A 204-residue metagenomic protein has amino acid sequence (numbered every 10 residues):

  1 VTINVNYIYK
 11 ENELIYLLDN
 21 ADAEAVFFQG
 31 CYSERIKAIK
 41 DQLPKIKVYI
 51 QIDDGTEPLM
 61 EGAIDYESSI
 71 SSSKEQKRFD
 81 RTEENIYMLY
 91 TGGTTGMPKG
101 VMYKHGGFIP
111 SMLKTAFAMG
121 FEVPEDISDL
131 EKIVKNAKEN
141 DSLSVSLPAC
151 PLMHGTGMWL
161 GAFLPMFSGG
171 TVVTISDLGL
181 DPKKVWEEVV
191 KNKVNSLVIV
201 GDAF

Functional and structural regions predicted by a protein language model:
V1-S68, D80: Structural core segment of the AMP-binding/adenylate-forming
I3-Y16, G30-Y32, V172-K191, G201: ATP-dependent adenylate-forming carboxylate-activation enzymes
L17, V26, Y49, G169 (+2 more regions): Residue-level signal for inorganic ion chemistry
D22-E24, D41-D53, Q76, S144-L147 (+2 more regions): Conserved helix-loop-beta element of the AMP-binding
V26-A38, D54-G55, C150, D177 (+1 more regions): Adenylate-forming
S72-G92, G96-M97, K135-V145: Conserved pre-ATP/AMP-binding loop-to-beta segment of ANL
I86-D126: Conserved AMP-binding A3 loop
I109-A149, M153-S196: Conserved AMP-binding/adenylation subdomain of ANL enzymes
